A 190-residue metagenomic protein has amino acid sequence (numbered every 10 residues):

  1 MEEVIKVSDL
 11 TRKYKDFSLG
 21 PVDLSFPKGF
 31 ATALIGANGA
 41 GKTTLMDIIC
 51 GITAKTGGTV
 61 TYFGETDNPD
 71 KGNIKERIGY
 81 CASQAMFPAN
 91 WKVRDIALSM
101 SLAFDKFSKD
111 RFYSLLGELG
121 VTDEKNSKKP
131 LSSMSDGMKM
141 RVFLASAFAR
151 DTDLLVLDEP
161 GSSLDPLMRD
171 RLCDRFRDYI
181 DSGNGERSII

Functional and structural regions predicted by a protein language model:
I35-A37: The feature captures the beta-strand-to-loop junction immediately N-terminal to the Walker
C50: Helix-to-loop junction immediately C-terminal to a conserved catalytic motif
G58-I74: Conserved ABC transporter NBD signature motif
S83-V142: ABC-family P-loop ATPase nucleotide-binding domains
L155-E159: Catalytic Walker B motif of ABC-type/P-loop ATPase nucleotide-binding domains
P166-M168: Helix N-cap at the start of a conserved alpha-helix in ABC-type nucleotide-binding domains
